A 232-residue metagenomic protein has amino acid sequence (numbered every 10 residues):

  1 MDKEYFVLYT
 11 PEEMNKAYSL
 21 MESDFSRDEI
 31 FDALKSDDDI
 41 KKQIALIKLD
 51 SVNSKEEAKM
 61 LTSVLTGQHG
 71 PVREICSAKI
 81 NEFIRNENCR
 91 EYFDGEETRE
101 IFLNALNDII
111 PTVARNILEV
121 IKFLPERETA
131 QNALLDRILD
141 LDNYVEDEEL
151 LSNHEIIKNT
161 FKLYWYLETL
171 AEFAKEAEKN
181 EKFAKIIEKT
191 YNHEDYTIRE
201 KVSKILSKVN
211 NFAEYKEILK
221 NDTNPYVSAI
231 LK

Functional and structural regions predicted by a protein language model:
D2, M21-A33, S54-L65, N86-A105 (+3 more regions): Amphipathic alpha-helical scaffolding segments comprising HEAT/armadillo-like alpha-solenoid repeats
F6, T10-E13, N211-K232: Eukaryotic acidic, Ser/Thr-rich intrinsically disordered low-complexity regions
V7, L34-K35, D50-S51, L65-T66 (+6 more regions): Alpha-solenoid HEAT/Armadillo repeat architecture
P11-E12, D28, K42-I44, K59 (+5 more regions): Alpha-solenoid HEAT/ARM repeat scaffold
D39-I40, G70-E74, N107, P111-T112 (+5 more regions): Alpha-helix N-cap/helix-start positions at coil->helix boundaries
I40-S51, S63, E74-R85, N116-E119: Non-membrane alpha-helical segments in proteins
D50, N81-R85, K122, E168-A171 (+2 more regions): Structural signature of alpha-helical solenoid repeat scaffolds
K79-E82, I101, T160-K162, I186 (+1 more regions): Alpha-helical scaffold segments
